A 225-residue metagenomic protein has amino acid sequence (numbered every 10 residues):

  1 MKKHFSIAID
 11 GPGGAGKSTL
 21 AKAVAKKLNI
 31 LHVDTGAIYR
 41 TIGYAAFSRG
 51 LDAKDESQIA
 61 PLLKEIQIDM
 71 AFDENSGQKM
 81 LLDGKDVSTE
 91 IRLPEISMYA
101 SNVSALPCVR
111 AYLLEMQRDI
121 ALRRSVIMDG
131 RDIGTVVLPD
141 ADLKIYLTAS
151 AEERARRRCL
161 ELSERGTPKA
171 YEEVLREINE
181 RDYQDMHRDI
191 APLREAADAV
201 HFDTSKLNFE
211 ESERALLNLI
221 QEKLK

Functional and structural regions predicted by a protein language model:
M1-S6: Extreme N-terminal, non-catalytic leader segments that precede Walker-type/kinase nucleotide-binding cores
I9: Hydrophobic anchor at the beta1->P-loop junction of P-loop NTPases
G13: The conserved Walker
K17: Conserved lysine of the Walker
L20: Hydrophobic positions on the alpha1 helix immediately C-terminal to the Walker A/P-loop
K27-R92: N-terminal phosphate/diphosphate-binding loop that engages ATP/GTP or pyrophosphate donors across diverse enzyme folds
F72, Q117-R124, R131-V136, D140 (+1 more regions): Small-molecule kinase domains that catalyze NTP-dependent phosphoryl transfer to phosphate-bearing small molecules
S88-R165: ATP-dependent NMP and nucleoside kinases share a basic, alpha-helical "lid"
